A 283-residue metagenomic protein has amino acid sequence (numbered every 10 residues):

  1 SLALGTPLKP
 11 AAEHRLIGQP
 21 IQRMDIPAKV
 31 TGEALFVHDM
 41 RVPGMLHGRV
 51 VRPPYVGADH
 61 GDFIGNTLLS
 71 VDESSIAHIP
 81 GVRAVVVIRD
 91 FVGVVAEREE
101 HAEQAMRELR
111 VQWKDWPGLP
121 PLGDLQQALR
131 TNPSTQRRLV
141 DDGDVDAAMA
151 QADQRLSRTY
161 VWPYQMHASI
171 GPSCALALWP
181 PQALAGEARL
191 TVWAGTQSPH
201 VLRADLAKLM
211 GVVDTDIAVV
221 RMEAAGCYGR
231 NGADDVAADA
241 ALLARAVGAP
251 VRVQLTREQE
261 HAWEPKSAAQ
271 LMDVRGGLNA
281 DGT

Functional and structural regions predicted by a protein language model:
S1-T283: Cofactor-binding beta-sheet edge motifs in enzyme active sites
